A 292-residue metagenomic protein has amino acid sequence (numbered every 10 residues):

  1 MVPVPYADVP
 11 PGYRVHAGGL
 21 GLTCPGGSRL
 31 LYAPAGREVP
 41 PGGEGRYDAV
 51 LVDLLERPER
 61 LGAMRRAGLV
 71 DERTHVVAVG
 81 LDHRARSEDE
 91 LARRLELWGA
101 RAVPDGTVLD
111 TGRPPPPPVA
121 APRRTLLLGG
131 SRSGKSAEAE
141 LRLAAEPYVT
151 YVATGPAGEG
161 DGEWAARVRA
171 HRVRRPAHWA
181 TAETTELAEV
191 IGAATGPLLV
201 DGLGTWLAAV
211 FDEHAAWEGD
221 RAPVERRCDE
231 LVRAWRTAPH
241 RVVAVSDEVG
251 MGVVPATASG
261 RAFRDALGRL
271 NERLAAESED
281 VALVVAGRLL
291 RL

Functional and structural regions predicted by a protein language model:
M1-G42, G106-P116: Core dinuclear metal-dependent hydrolase active-site scaffold
V2-V4, H178-G192, P197-E213, V224-R226: Portal/gating segments that form or line small-molecule/metal binding sites
G36-P114: Cap/insert and terminal regions of metallo-dependent hydrolase folds
G36-P40, R57-L69, A137-R142, R226-A238 (+1 more regions): A short, acidic, amphipathic alpha-helical segment used as a generic capping/interface helix at domain edges
V50, V76, V149, L198 (+1 more regions): Short, well-ordered beta-strand core segments
A121-T125, G130: Pre-Walker A (Motif I) flank of P-loop NTPase domains
G130-A193: Conserved P-loop
L207-L292: Replace "adjacent to P-loop NTPase cores in ATP/GTP-dependent enzymes" with "adjacent to NTP-binding cores
